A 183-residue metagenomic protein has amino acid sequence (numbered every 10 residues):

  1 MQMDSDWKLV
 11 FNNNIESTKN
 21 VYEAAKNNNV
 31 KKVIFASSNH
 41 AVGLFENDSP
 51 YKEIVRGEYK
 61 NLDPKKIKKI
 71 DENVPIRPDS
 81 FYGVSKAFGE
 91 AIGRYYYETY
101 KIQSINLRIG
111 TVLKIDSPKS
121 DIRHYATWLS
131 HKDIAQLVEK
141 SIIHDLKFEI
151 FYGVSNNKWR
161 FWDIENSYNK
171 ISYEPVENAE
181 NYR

Functional and structural regions predicted by a protein language model:
M1-N13: NAD(P)H-binding glycine-rich loop region in Rossmannoid oxidoreductase-like domains and their noncatalytic homologs
F11-T18, I34-S37, S85, T127: Short alpha-helix in the Rossmann-fold core of NAD(P)-dependent oxidoreductases
E16-N20, K32, V74, F88-G89 (+1 more regions): Conserved cofactor-binding/catalytic machinery of classical short-chain dehydrogenase/reductase
N20-D79: Conserved Rossmann-fold NAD(P)-dependent oxidoreductase catalytic core, especially the SDR/UDP-sugar
K69-S80, N106-W128: A conserved pocket-lining segment of Rossmann-fold NAD(P)-dependent short-chain dehydrogenase/reductase
F81, S85-F88: Active-site helix of classical SDR
E98, I102, R108-D116, W128-E149 (+1 more regions): Alpha-helical substrate-binding/gating segment
E149-F151, N156-E174: Conserved C-terminal active-site "lid" loop/helix of NAD(P)H-dependent oxidoreductases that clamps the redox cofactor
